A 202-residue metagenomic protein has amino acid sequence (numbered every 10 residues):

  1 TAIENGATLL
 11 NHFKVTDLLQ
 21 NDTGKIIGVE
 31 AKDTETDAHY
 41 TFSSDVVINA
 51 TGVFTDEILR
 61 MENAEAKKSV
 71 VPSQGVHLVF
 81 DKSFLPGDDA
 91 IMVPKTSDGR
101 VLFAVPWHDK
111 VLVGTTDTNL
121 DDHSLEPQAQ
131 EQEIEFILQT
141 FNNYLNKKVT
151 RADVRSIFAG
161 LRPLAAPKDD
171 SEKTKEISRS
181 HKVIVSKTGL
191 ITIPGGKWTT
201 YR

Functional and structural regions predicted by a protein language model:
T1, E57-L112, T118-R202: C-terminal catalytic lobe of FAD-dependent flavoproteins
T8-L10, R155: General small-molecule cofactor/ligand-binding pocket signal
N11-I27: A conserved short coil-to-beta-strand element within the FAD-binding core of flavoproteins
H12-V15, K32-D33, Q139-N143: Flavin (primarily FAD) cofactor-binding/catalytic cores of flavoenzymes
K25-E30, D88-D89: Short, hydrophobic/aromatic-rich segments at coil-to-beta transitions
E35-V46, A50: Core beta-strand elements of the Rossmann-like FAD/NAD(P) dinucleotide-binding domain in flavoenzyme oxidoreductases
